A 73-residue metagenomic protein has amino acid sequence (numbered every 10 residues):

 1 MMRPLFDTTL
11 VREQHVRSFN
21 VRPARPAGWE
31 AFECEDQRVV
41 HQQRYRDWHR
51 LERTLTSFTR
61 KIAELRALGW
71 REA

Functional and structural regions predicted by a protein language model:
M1-W29: Short N-terminal "domain-start" leader segments that mark the transition from disordered tails or signal peptides into
R17, R60-A73: Short, mixed-charge low-complexity intrinsically disordered segments
V21-P23, H41, I62-A63: Intrinsically disordered, low-complexity regions enriched in Ser/Pro/Gly/Gln/His and often acidic
R22, C34, T56: Surface loops and adjacent helix of pleckstrin homology
A27-A31, H49-F58: Short, surface-exposed linear segments at secondary-structure transitions and domain or protein termini
D36-R53: A short, exposed loop/beta-hairpin motif centered on an aromatic-Gly-Thr core
